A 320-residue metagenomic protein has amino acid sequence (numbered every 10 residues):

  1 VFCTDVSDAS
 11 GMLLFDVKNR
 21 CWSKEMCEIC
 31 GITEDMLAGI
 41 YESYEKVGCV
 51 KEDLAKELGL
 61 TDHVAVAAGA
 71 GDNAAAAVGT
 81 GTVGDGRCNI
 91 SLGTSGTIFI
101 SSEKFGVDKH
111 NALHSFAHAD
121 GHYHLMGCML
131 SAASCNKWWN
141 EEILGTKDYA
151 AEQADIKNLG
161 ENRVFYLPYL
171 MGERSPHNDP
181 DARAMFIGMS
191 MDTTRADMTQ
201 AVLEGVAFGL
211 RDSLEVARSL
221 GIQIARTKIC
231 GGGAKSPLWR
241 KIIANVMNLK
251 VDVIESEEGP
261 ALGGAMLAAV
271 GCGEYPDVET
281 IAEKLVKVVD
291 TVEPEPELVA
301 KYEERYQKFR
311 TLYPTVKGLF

Functional and structural regions predicted by a protein language model:
V1-T4, A9-C30, E52-F320: Active-site core segments that coordinate phosphate-bearing ligands/cofactors across diverse enzyme families
K18, S43-V47: Short beta-strand to alpha-helix junction loop
D35-I40: Active-site-proximal helix-loop elements at catalytic-domain edges
